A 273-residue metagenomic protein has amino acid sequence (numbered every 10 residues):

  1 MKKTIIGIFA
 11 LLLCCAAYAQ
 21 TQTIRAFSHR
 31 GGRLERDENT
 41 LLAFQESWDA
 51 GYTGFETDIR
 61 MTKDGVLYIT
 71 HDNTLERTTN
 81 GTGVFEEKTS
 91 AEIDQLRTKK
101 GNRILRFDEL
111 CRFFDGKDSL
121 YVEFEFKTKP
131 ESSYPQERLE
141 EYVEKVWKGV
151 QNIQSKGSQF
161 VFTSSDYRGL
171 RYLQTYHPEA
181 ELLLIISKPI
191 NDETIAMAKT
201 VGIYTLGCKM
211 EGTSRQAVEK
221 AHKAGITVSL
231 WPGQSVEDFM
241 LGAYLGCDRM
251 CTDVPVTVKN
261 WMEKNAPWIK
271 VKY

Functional and structural regions predicted by a protein language model:
M1-T23: Bacterial Sec-dependent N-terminal signal peptides
Y18-Y273: Phosphate-group recognition and catalysis centered on beta-loop-alpha active-site segments
